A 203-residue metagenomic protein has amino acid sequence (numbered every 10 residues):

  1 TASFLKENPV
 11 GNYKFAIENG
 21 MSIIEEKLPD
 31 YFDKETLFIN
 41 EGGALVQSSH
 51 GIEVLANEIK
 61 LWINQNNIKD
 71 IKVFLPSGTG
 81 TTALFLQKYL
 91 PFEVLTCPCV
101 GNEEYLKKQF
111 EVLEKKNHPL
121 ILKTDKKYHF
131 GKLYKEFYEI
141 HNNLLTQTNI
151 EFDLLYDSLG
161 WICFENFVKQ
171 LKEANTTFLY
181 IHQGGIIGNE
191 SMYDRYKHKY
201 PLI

Functional and structural regions predicted by a protein language model:
T1-N66, N117-I140, L144-L145: Small/polar-residue-rich loop-to-helix segments that shape phosphate-bearing ligand pockets
N12, F85, Y89, C163-F167: A short acidic, amphipathic alpha-helical/loop segment
E26, I39-G42, P76-S77, P98 (+1 more regions): Short beta-strand segments
K34-E35, I68-D70, P91, E173-T177: A general structural motif
G42-A44, T79-G80, D157, G184-I186: Short glycine-rich anion-binding loops that position phosphate/pyrophosphate groups of nucleotides and phosphorylated
S49-Y128, G185-I203: Glycine-rich phosphate/pyrophosphate-binding loop at beta-loop-alpha junctions
T124-N175: Active-site-adjacent helical/loop segments in soluble small-molecule enzymes
E139, Y156-C163, N175-H198: ATP/nucleoside-binding phosphotransfer catalytic cores, i.e., glycine-rich phosphate-binding loops
